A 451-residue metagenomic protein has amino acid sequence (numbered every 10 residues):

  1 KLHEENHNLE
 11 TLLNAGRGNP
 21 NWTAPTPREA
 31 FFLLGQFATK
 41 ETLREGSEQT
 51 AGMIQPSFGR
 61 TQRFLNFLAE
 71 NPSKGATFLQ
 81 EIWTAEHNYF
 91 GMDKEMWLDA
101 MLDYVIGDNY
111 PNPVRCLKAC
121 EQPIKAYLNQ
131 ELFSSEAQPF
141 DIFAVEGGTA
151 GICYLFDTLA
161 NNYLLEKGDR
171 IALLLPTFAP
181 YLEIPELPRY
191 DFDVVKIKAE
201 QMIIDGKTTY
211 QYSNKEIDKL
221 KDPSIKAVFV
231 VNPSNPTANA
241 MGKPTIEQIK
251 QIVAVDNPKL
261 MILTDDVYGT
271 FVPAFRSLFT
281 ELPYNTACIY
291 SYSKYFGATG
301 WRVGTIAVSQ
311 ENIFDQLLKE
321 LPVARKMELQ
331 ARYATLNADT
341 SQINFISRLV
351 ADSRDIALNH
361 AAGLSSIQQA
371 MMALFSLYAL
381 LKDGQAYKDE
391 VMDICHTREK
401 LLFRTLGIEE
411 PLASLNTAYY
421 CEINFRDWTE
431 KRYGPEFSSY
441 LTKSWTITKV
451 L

Functional and structural regions predicted by a protein language model:
K1-E81: Conserved N-terminal helix/loop that builds the PLP phosphate-binding region of the aspartate aminotransferase-like
L9-N14, S414-I423, S438-L451: Conserved PLP cofactor-binding pocket of PLP-dependent enzymes
G18-T23, T149-G151, T177-A179, P233-P236 (+5 more regions): Short, solvent-exposed loop/turn segments at secondary-structure junctions
N21-A24, F279-Q342: Active-site PLP attachment segment
G52-P258, D266-P283, A287: Conserved core of the PLP fold type I
K74-A100, L329-K382: Extended, charge-rich helix/loop segments that form flexible, surface "patches" used to engage negatively charged
I367-F403, E410-T429, Y433-F437: Conserved glycine-rich beta-strand-loop-beta hairpin in the small C-terminal domain of fold type I
